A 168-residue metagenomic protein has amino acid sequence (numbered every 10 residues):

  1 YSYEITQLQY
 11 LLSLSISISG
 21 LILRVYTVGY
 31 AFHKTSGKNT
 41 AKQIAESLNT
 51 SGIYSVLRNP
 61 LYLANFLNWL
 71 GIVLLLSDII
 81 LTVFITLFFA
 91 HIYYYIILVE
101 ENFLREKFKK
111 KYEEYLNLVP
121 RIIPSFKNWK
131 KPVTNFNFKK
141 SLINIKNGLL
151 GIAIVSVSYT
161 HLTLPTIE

Functional and structural regions predicted by a protein language model:
Y1-Q7: Short, hydrophobic transmembrane alpha-helix segments
Q9-S19: Alpha-helical transmembrane segments
I18-H33, A90-F103: Transmembrane alpha-helical segments that form the membrane-embedded catalytic/substrate-channel core of multi-pass
S36-S55: Juxtamembrane helix-capping/reentrant segments at transmembrane boundaries
S55-V56, L61-Y62, W129-I154: Loop-to-transmembrane boundary segments
E106-K139: Membrane-proximal soluble regions of multi-pass membrane proteins
T160-T166: Conserved small/polar residues in nucleotide/adenosyl-binding loops
